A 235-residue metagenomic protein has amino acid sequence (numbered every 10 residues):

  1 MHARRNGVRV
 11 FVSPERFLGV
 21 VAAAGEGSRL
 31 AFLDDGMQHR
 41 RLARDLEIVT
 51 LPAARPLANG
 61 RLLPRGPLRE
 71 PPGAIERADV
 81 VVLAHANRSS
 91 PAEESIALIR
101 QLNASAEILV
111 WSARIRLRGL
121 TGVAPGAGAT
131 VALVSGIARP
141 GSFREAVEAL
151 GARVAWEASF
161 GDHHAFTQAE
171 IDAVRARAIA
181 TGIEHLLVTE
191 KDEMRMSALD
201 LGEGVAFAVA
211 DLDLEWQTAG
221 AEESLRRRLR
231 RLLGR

Functional and structural regions predicted by a protein language model:
M1-A106: Phosphate/Mg2+-binding loops and adjacent switch elements in nucleotide/diphosphate-handling enzyme cores
L42-A43, P72-R77, N103-S105, P125-A127 (+3 more regions): Short, conserved loop/helix-junction motifs that constitute active-site signature segments in enzyme catalytic cores
I48-L51, I75-A86, L102-I115, G122 (+5 more regions): Conserved beta-strand/loop subsegment of P-loop NTPase cores
L57-P67, T121-V123, A165-Q168, W216-R226: Short, charged, surface-exposed secondary-structure boundary motifs
V80-A92, A113-L120, V134-R139, F160-A165 (+2 more regions): G-domain G4 guanine-recognition motif of GTPases
L117, T121-Q168, S224-R231: Redox- and metal-dependent alpha/beta enzyme cores, enriched for Fe-S-associated oxidoreductases and cofactor-handling
P140-R144, E148-L201, A208: A C-terminal functional module that forms or caps the active site or interfaces directly with catalytic machinery
G161-H164, E203-R235: Short, flexible loop segments at boundaries between secondary-structure elements
